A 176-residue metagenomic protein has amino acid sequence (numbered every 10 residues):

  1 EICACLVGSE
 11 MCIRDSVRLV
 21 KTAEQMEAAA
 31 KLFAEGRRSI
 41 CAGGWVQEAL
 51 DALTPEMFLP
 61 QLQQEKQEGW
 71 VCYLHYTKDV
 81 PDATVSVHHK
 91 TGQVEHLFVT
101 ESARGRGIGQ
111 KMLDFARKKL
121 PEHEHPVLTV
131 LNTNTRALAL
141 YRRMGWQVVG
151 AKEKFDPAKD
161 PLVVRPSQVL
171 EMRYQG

Functional and structural regions predicted by a protein language model:
E1-D15: Single conserved hydrophobic/aromatic residue that forms the stacking wall/gate of nucleotide- or nucleobase-binding
V20-M26, K31-S102, L113-F115, K119 (+2 more regions): Acetyl-CoA-dependent GNAT
W70, R165-E171: Short hydrophobic/aromatic beta-strand or adjacent loop that forms the aromatic wall/cage of a ligand/substrate-binding
H96-D114, L131-A139, R143-M144: Conserved glycine-rich acetyl-CoA-binding loop
R104, V127-L138, K154-K159, V163-S167: Conserved beta-strand-loop-alpha-helix junction that forms the acyl-donor binding cleft
K111-P126, Q147: Conserved acyl-CoA
R142-K152: Conserved acetyl-CoA-binding loop of GNAT-fold acetyltransferases
